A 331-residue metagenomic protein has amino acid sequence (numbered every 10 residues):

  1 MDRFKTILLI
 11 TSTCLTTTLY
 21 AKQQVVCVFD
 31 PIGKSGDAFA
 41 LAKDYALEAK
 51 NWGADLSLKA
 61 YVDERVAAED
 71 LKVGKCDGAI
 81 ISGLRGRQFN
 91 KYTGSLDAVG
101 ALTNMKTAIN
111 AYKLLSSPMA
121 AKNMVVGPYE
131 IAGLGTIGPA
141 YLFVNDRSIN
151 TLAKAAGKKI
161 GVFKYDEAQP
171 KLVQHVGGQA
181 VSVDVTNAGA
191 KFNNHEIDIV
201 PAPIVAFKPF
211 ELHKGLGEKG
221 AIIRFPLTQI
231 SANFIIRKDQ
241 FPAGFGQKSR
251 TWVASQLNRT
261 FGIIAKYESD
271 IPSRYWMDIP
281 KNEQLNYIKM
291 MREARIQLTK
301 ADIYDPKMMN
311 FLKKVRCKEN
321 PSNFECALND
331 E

Functional and structural regions predicted by a protein language model:
M1-L8: Bacterial N-terminal signal peptides that target proteins for export
L8-T16: Bacterial N-terminal signal peptides
T17-A21: Sec/Tat signal peptide C-region and signal peptidase I cleavage site
K22-W52, E130-N194: Bilobed "Venus flytrap"/periplasmic-binding protein-like clamshell domains and structurally analogous long
V26-T107: Extracytoplasmic small-molecule ligand-binding "clamshell" domains of the periplasmic binding protein/Venus flytrap
L71-I81, Q179, N194-P203: Alpha-to-beta junction loops
K72, S82-V176, L212, P226-D330: Contiguous mixed-secondary-structure segments that line small-molecule binding/active-site clefts of soluble domains
G83-T93, G189-N194, V200-F225: A ligand-binding cleft/hinge motif common to bilobed small-molecule-binding domains
